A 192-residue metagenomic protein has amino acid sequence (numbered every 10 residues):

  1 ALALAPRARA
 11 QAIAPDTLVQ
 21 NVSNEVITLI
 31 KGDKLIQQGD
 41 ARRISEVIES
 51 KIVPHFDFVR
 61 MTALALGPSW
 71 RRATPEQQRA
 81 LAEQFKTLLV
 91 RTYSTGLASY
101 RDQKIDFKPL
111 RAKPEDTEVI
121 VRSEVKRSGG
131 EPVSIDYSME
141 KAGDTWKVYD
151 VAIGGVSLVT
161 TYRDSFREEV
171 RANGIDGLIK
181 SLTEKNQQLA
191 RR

Functional and structural regions predicted by a protein language model:
L4-Q11: Sec/Tat signal peptide C-region and signal peptidase I cleavage site
A12-Y93: Early exported N-terminus immediately downstream of N-terminal targeting peptides
I13, T28, G32-L35, G39 (+9 more regions): Surface-exposed, polar/charged faces of alpha-helical domains in mature secreted/periplasmic/lumenal proteins
W70, T87-L88, A112-K113, K126-R127 (+1 more regions): Solvent-exposed loop/turn segments at secondary-structure junctions within structured extracellular/periplasmic domains
R91-V133, K185-R192: Surface-exposed, charged secondary-structure patches
P132-T160: Short beta-strand edge/turn micro-motifs at domain boundaries
D150-R192: Low-complexity, intrinsically disordered terminal/linker segments enriched in charged and Gly/Pro repeats
